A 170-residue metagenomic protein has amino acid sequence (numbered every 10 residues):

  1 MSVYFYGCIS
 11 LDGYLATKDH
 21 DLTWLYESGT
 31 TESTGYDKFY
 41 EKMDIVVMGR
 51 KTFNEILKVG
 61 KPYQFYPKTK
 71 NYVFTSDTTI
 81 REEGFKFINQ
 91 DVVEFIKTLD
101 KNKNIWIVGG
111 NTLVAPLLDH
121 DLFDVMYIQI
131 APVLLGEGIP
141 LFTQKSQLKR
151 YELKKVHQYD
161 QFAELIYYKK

Functional and structural regions predicted by a protein language model:
M1-K170: Enzymes that bind and transform nitrogen-containing heteroaromatic metabolites
